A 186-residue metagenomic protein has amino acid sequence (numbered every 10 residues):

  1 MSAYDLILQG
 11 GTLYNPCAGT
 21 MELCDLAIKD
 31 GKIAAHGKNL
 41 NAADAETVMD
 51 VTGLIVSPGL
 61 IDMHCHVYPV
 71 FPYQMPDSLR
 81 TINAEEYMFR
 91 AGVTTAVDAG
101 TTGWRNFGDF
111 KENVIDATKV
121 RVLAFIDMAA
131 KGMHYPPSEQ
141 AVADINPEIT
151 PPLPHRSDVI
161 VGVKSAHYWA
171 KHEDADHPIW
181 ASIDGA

Functional and structural regions predicted by a protein language model:
M1-G59: Histidine-rich, glycine-flanked metal-binding segment
T20, P72-P76, P136-P137, E173-H177: Short, solvent-exposed loop/turn segments at secondary-structure boundaries
A45, K119, V159-I160: A generic structural signal for alpha->beta connector loops
V51-V114: Metal-associated gating/positioning segment near the N- to mid-region
S57, N113-F125, A186: Alpha-helix-loop-beta-strand connector modules within alpha/beta enzyme cores
Y68-F71, T81-N83, A91-T102, A117-A141 (+2 more regions): Metal-cofactor-binding active-site regions of metalloenzymes
P76-E86, V142-L153: Short, acidic/polar
D109, D144-A186: Histidine/acidic residue-rich metal-binding segments in metalloenzymes
